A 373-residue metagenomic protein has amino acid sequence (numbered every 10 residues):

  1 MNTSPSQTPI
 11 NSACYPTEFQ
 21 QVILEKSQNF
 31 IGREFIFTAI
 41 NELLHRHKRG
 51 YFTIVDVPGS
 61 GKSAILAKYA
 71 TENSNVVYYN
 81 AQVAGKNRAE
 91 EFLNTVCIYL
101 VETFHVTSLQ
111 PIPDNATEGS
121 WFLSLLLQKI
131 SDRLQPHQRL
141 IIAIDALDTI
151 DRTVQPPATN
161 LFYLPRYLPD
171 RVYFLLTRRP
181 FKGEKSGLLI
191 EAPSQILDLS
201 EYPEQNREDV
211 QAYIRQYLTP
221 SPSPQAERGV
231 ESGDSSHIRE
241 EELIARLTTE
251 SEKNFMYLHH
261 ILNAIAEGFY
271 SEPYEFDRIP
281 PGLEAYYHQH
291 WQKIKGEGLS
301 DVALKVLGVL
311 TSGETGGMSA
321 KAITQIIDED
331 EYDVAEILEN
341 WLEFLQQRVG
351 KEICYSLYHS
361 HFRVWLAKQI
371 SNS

Functional and structural regions predicted by a protein language model:
T3-S60, A64-Y69, V154, R166 (+1 more regions): Walker A/P-loop-proximal flanking segment of P-loop NTPase domains
S4-S6, P180-E184, E240-L283, L304-S319 (+2 more regions): Amphipathic alpha-helical "lid/sensor" segments that cap RecA-like P-loop NTPase cores
I23-S27, E34, P273-T324, K351 (+2 more regions): Winged-helix-like regulatory helical subdomains adjacent to P-loop NTPase cores
H45, G50-Q82, I98, E102 (+1 more regions): P-loop NTPase Walker A phosphate-binding motif
S63-L66, G316-S373: C-terminal leucine-rich, beta-strand-based interaction scaffolds used for sensing/assembly
S108-I144, L164-L168, I238-E250, L299: Mid-core helix/loop region of P-loop NTP-binding domains shared across ATPases and GTPases
Q128-S131, R139-T177, Y332-E336: Conserved Walker B catalytic segment
L199-S221, G233-E242, P280-W291, Q369: Conserved small helical "lid"/interfacial subdomain of P-loop NTPases
